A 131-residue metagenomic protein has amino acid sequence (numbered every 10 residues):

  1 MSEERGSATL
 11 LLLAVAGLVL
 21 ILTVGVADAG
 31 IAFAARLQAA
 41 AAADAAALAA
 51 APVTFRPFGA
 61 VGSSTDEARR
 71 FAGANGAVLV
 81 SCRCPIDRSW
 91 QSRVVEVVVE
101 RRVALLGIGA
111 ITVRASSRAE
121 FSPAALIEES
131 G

Functional and structural regions predicted by a protein language model:
M1-T65, R69: Alpha-helical assembly-interface signal, strongest on the long, hydrophobic N-terminal helix that forms
E3-E4, E67, E96, E100 (+2 more regions): Glutamate identity and glutamate-enriched acidic tracts
I21, I31, I86, I108-I111 (+1 more regions): Weak global preference for isoleucine
G25, A49, E96-V98, S116-E120: Soluble periplasmic/extracytoplasmic beta-strand elements of cell-envelope proteins
L48-V103: Short amphipathic secondary-structure patches
A104-G131: Low-complexity, S/T/G/P-rich flexible repeat/linker segments used as non-globular hinges and stalks within
